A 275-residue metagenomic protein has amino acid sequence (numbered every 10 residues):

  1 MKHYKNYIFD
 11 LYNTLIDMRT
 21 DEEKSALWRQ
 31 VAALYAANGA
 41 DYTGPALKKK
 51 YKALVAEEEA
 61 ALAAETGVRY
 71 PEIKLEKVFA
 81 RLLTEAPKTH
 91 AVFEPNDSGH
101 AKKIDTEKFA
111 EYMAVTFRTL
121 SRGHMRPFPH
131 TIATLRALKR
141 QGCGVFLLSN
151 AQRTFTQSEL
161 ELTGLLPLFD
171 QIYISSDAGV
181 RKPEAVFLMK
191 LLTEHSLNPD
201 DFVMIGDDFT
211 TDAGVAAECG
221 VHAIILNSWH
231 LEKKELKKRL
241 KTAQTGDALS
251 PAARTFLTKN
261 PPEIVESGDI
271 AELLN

Functional and structural regions predicted by a protein language model:
M1-Y7, D17-D21, N38-P45, A110-A114 (+3 more regions): Asp-based, Mg2+/Mn2+-dependent phosphohydrolase catalytic module
D10: Active-site residues of response regulator receiver
E22-Y35: Basic, amphipathic juxtamembrane/active-site segments that coordinate anionic phosphate or diphosphate groups
Q30, V78, F155, E159: Short, solvent-exposed amphipathic alpha-helices that sit in or adjacent to ligand/effector-binding or catalytic
V31-A32, G44-V115: A metal-dependent, Asp-based hydrolase signature
T116-M125: Surface-exposed cleft-lining segments at the edges of enzyme active sites
